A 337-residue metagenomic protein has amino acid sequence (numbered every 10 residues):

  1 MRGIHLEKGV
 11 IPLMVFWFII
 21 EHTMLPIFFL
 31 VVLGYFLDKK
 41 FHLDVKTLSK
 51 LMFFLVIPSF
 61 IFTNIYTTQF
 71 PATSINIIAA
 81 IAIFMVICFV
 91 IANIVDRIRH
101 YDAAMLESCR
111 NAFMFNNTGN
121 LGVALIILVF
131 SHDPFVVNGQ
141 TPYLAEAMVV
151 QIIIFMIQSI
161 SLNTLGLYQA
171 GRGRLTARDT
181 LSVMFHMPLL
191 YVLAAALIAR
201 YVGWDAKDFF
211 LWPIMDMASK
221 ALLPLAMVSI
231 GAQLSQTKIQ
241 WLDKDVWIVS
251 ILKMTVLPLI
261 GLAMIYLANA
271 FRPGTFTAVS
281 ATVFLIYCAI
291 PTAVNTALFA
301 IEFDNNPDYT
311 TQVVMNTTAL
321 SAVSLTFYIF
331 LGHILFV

Functional and structural regions predicted by a protein language model:
R2-V337: Alpha-helical transmembrane segments of multi-pass small-molecule/ion transporters
